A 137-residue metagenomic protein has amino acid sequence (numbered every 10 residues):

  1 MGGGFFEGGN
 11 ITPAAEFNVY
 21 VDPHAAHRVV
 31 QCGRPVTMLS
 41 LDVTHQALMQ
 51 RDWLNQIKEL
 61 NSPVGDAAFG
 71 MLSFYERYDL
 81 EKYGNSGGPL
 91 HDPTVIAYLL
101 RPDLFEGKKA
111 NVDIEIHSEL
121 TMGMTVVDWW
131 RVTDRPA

Functional and structural regions predicted by a protein language model:
M1-Q46, R51: Active-site histidine-anchored catalytic micro-motif
Y20-H24, L39-A137: Conformational coupling and interaction surfaces
